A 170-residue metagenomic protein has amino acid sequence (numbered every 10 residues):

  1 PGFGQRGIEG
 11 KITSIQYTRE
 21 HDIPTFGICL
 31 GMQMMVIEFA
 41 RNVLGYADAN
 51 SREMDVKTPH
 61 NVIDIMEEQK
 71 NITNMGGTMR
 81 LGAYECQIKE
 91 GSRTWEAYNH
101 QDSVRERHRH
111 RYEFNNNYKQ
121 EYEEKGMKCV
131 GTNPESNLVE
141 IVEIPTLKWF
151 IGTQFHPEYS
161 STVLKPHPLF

Functional and structural regions predicted by a protein language model:
P1-E85, G91-R93, V163, L169-F170: Cysteine-nucleophile active-site neighborhood
G2, I23, N99-S103, F155: A broad detector of the eukaryotic-type serine/threonine protein kinase catalytic domain
T13-S14, I28, S51-E53, N74-G76 (+7 more regions): Short, flexible coil/linker segments at or flanking structured domains
N42, N50, N61, N71-N74 (+5 more regions): Detector for Asparagine
Y46-A47, H100-Q101, K128: Short coil/loop linkers at secondary-structure junctions
E68-N115, E123-E124, V142-P145: Substrate-binding/catalytic lobe of Class I Rossmann-like enzymes that use SAM or dcSAM, i.e., the mid-to-C-terminal
V104-F170: Acyltransferase
